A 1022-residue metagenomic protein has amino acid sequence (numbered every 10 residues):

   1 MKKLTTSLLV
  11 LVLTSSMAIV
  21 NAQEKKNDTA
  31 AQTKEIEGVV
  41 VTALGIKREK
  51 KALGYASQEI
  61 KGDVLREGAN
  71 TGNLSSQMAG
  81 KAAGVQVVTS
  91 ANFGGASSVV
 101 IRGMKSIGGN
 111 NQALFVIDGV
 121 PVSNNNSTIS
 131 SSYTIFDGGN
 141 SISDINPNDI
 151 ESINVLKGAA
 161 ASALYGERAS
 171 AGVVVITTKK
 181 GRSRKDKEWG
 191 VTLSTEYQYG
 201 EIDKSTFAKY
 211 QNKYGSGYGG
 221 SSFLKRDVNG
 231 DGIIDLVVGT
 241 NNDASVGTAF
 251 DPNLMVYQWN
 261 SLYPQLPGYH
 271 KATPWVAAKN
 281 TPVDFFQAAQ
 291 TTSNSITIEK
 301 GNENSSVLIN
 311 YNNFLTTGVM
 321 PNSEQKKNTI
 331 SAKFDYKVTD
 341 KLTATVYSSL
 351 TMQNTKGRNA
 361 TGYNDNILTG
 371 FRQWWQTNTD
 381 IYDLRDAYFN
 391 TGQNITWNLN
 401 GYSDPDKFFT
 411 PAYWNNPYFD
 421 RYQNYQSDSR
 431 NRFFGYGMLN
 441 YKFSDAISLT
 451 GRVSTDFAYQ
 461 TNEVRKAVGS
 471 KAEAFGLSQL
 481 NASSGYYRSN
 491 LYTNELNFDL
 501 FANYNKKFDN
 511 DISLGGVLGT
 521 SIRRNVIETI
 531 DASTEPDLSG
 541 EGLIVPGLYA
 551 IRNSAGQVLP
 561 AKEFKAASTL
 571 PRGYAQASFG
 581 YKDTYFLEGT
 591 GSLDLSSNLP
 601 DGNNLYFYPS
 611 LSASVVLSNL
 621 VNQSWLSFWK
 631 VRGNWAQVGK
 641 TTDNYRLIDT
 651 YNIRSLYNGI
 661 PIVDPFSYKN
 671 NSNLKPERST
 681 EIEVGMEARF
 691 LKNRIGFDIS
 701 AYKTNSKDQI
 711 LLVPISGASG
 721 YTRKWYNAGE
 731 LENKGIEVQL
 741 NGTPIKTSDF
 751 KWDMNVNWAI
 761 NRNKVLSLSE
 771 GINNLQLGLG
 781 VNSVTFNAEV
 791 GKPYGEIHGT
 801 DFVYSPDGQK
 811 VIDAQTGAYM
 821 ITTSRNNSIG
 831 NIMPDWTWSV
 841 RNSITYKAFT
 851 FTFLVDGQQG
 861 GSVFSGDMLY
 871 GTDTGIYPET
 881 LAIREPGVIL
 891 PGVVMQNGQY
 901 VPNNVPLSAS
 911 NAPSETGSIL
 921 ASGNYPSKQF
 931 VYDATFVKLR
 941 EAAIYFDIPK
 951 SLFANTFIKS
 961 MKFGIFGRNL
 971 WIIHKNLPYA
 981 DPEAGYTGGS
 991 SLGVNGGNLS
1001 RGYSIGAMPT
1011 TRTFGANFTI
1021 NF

Functional and structural regions predicted by a protein language model:
M1-S331, Y336-V338, T343-T345, T351 (+5 more regions): Short, small/polar-rich motifs associated with maturation and membrane association, primarily at protein termini
G38, Q112, K327, K333-L342 (+9 more regions): Extracellular/periplasmic, surface-exposed regions of secreted and cell-surface proteins
E49-K51, N124-N125, L164-G166, R184-D186 (+7 more regions): Switch/connector loops and helix/strand junctions flanking conserved nucleotide-binding motifs in nucleotide-processing
T192-A272, D531-D537, Y726, E732 (+5 more regions): Conserved small-residue
Y269, Y418, A472-A474, Q858-K962 (+2 more regions): Extracytoplasmic gating/loop element in the C-terminal half of outer-membrane beta-barrel translocons and assembly
P274, T351, R358-R432, A474-S484 (+5 more regions): Acidic/polar loop-and-plug regions of large Gram-negative outer-membrane beta-barrel proteins
N831-G866: Glycine-rich, aromatic-lined ligand/substrate-binding cores of catalytic and carbohydrate-binding domains
